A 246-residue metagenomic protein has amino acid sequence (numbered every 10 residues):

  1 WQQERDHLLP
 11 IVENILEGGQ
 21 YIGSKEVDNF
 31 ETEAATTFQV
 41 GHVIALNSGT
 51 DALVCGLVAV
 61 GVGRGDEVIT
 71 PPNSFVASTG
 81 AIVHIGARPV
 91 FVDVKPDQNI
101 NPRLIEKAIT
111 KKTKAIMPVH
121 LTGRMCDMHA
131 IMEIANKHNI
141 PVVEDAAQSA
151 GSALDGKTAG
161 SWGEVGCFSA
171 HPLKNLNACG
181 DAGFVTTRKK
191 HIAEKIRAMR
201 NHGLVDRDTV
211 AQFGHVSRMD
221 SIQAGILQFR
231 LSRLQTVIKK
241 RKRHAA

Functional and structural regions predicted by a protein language model:
W1-Q20: N-terminal "arm"/small-domain region of PLP-dependent enzymes with the aminotransferase-like
Q20-E67, A81-I85, V90-F91, K157: Phosphate-binding glycine-rich loop
E31, T50, P72, P102 (+1 more regions): Short amphipathic alpha-helical/adjacent loop interface patches that line ligand and macromolecule-binding sites
T32, H129-M132, D181: Active-site phosphate/pyrophosphate- and oxyanion-stabilizing loops and adjacent acidic/basic residues in soluble
V58-A146, A153: PLP-dependent aminotransferase-like
G80-I82, I134, T158, N175 (+1 more regions): Hydrophobic/aromatic ligand-binding patch that stacks against planar heteroaromatic rings of cofactors or nucleotides
S149-D155, W162-A246: Active-site region of PLP-dependent enzymes
